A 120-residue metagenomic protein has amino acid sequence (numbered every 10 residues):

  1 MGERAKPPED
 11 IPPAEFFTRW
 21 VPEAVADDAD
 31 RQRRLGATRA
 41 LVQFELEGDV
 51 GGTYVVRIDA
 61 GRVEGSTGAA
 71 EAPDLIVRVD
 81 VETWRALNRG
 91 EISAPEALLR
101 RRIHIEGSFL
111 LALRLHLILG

Functional and structural regions predicted by a protein language model:
M1-G120: Feature captures hydrophobic
